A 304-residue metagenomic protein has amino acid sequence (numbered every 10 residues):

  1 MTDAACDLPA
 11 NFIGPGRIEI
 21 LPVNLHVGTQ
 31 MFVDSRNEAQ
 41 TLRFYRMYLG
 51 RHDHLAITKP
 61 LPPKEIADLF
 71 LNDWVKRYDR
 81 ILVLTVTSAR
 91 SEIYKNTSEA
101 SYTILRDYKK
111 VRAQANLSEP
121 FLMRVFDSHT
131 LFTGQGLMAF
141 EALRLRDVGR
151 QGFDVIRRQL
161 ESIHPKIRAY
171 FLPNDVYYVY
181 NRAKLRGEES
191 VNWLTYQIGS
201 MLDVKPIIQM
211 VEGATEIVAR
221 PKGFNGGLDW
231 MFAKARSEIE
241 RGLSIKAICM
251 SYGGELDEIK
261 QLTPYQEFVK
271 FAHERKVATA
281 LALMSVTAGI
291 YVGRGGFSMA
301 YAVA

Functional and structural regions predicted by a protein language model:
M1-N72: N-terminal glycine-rich anion-binding loop in soluble enzyme alpha/beta folds
T2, T85, S251-Y252: Short beta-strand/turn micro-motifs composed of small residues that flank or help shape donor/cofactor-binding pockets
P9-I13, I18-E19, N24, S91 (+5 more regions): Mixed-charge interfacial surface used for oligomerization/domain docking and macromolecular partner engagement
D53-L61, T85-E92, H129-T130: Short coil/turn segments at secondary-structure boundaries
P63-V75, K110-A113, K234-S237: Short, charged beta->alpha transition segments
R80-L82: Structural motif
T85-R112: Short Gly/Thr/Asp-enriched flexible loops that form oxyanion-binding sites at enzyme active sites
I104-E119, V269-K276: Short helix-capping segments at alpha-helix termini
